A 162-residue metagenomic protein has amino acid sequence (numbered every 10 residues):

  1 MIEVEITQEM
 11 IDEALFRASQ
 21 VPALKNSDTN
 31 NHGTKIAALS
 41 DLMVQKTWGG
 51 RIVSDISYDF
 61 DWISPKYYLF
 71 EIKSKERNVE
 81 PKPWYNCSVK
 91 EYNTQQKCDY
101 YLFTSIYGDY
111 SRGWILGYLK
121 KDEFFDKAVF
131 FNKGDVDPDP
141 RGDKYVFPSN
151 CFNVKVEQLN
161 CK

Functional and structural regions predicted by a protein language model:
M1-Y68, K73-K162: Nucleic-acid endonuclease domains
